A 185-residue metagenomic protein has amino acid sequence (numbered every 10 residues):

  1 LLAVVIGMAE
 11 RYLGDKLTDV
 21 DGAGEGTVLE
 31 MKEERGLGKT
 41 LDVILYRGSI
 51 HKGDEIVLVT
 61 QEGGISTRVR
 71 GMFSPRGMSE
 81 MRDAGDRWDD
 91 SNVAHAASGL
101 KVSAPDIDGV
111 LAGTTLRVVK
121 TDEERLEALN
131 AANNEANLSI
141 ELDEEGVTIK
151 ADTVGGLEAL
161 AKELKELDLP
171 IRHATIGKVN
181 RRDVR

Functional and structural regions predicted by a protein language model:
L1-G22, K32-E34, L116: P-loop NTPase catalytic nucleotide-binding module
I6, M31-R185: C-terminal effector/interaction modules appended to NTPase cores
T18-E25, T60-I65: Short coil-to-beta-strand transition motifs
V28: Conserved ATP-binding module of the ATP-grasp superfamily
